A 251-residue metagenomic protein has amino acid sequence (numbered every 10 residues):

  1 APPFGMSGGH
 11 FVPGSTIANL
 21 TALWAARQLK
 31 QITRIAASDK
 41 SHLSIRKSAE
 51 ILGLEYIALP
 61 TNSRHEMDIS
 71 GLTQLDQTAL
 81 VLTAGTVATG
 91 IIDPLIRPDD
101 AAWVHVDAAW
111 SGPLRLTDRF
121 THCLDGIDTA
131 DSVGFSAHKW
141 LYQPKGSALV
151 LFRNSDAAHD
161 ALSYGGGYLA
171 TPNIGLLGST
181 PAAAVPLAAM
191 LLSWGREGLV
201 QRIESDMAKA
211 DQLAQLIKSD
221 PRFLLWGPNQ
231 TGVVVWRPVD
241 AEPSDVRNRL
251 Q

Functional and structural regions predicted by a protein language model:
A1-F4, R247-Q251: Short, intrinsically disordered, charge-balanced linker/junction segments flanking boundaries in proteins
P2-S7, I32, I217-W226: Surface-exposed helix-capping loop/turn segments at secondary-structure junctions
G5-M6, H10-H159: Conserved PLP-enzyme active-site core in the AAT-like
K40-S44, M67, T89-P94, A108 (+8 more regions): Generic recognition of stable, solvent-exposed alpha-helical segments in well-folded globular domains
T117, D125-P221, W226-P228: Active-site C-terminal subdomain of aminotransferase-like
R222-L250: Conserved PLP-binding catalytic core of the aspartate aminotransferase-like
